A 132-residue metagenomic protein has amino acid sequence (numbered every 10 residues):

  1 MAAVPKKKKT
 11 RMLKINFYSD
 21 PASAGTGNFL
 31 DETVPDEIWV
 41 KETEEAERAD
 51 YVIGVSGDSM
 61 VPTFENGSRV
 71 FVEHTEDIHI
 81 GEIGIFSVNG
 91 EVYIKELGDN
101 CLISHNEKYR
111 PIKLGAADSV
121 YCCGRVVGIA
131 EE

Functional and structural regions predicted by a protein language model:
M1-N66, D77-I80, E91, G115 (+1 more regions): Short, positionally conserved secondary-structure boundary motifs
Y51-G54, F71, E96, R125: Residues located in well-ordered beta-strands
D58-V61, E82-L102: Short, compositionally biased
G67-E73, E82-I83: Short beta-strand segments
R69, I94-E96, P111-K113: Well-ordered beta-strand positions in beta-sheet-rich domains
D99-E132: Glycine- and charge-enriched low-complexity intrinsically disordered segments
